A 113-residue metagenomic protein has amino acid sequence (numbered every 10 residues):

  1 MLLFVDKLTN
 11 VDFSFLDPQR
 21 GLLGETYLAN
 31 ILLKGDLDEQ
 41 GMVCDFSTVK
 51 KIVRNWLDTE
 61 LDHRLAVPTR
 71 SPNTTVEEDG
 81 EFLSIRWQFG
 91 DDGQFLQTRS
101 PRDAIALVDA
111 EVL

Functional and structural regions predicted by a protein language model:
M1-L113: Charge-rich, low-complexity N-terminal segments
